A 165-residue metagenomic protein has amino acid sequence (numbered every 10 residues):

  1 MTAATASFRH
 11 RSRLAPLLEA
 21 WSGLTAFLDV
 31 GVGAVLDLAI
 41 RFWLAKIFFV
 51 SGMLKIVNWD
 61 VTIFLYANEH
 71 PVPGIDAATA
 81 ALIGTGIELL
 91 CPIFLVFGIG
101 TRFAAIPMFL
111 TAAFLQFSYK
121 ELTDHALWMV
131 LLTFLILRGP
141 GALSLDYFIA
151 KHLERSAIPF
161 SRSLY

Functional and structural regions predicted by a protein language model:
M1-D60, G74-G86, L90, F97-Y165: Extended, low-polarity transmembrane helix blocks
V61-E69: Short Gly/aromatic-enriched secondary-structure transition segments
